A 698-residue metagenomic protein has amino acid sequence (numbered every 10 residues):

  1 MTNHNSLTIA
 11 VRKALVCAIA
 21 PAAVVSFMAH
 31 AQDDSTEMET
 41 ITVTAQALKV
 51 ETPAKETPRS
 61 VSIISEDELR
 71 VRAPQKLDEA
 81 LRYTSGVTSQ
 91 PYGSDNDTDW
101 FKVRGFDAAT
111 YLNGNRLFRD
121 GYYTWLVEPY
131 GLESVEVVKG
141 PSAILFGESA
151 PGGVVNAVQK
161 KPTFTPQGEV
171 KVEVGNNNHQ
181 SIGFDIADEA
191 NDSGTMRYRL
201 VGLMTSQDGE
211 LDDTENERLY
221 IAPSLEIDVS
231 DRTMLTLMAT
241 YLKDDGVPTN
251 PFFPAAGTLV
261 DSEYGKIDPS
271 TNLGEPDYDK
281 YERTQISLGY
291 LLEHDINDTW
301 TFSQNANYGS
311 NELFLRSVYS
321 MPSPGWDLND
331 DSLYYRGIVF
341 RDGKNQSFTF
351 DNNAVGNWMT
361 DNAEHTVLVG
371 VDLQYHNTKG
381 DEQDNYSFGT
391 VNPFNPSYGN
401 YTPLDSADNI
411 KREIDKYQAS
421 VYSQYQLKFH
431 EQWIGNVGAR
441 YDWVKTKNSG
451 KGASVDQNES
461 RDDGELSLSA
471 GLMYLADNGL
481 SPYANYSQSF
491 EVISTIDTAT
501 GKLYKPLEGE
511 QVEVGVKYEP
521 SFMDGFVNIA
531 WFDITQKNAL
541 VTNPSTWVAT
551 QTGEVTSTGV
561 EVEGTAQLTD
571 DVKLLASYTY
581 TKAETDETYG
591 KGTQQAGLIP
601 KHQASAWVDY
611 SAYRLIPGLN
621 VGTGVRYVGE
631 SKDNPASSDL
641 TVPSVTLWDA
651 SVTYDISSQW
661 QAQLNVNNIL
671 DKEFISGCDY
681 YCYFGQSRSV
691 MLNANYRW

Functional and structural regions predicted by a protein language model:
A20, V24, D34-T165, V170 (+2 more regions): Acidic, small-polar-rich N-terminal luminal/periplasmic segments of exported/outer-membrane proteins
Y130-E133, I144-P223, V229-T233, I286 (+1 more regions): Outer-membrane beta-barrel translocator/receptor signature
T205-G209, I221-D228, R232-D295, S310-N345 (+4 more regions): Acidic/polar loop-and-plug regions of large Gram-negative outer-membrane beta-barrel proteins
E226-S230, N345, E364-L368, D372-H376 (+4 more regions): Structural signature of Gram-negative outer-membrane beta-barrels, strongest in the C-terminal barrel of TonB-dependent
L288-S310, R336-G450: Face-selective signature of the C-terminal outer-membrane beta-barrel domain
E293-N307, N311-S317, L475, P482 (+4 more regions): Membrane-embedded beta-barrel scaffold of Gram-negative outer-membrane proteins
Q432, D533, Q551-P635, L670-E673 (+1 more regions): Gram-negative outer-membrane beta-barrel transporters
R626-N634, V642, T653-W698: C-terminal beta-signal and adjacent terminal beta-strands/loops of Gram-negative outer-membrane beta-barrel proteins
